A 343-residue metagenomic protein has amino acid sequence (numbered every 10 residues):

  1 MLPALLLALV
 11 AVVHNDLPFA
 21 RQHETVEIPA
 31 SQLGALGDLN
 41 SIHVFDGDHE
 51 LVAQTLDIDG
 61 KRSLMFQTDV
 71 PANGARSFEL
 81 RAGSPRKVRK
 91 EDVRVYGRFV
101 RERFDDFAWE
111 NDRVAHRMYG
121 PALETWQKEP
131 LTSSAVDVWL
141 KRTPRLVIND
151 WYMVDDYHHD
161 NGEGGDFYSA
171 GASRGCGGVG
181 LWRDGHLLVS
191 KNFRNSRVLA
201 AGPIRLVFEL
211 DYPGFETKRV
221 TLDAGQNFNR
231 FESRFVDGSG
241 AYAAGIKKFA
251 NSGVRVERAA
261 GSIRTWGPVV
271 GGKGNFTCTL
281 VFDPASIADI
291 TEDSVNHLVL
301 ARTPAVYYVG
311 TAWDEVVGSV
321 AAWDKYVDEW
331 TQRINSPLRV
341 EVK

Functional and structural regions predicted by a protein language model:
L2-A8: Sec-dependent N-terminal signal peptides
A8-G97: Alpha-mannosidase-like glycoside hydrolase catalytic domains involved in N-glycan trimming, generalizing to other
L39-S63, A250-G267, C278-S286: Solvent-exposed beta-strand/loop surfaces of large extracellular or lumenal domains
S63-L64, T68-V70, C278-K343: Beta-strand-rich recognition/accessory modules
P71-G74, R197-I204, A224, F235-A241 (+1 more regions): A short, structured loop/turn motif at beta-sheet edges
E79, S84-D184: Solvent-exposed N-terminal domain segments of exported/luminal and surface proteins
N149-G225: Extended, loop-rich substrate-binding clefts of extracytoplasmic carbohydrate-active enzymes
E216-V220, N227-E257: Acidic (Asp/Glu-rich), glycine- and aromatic
